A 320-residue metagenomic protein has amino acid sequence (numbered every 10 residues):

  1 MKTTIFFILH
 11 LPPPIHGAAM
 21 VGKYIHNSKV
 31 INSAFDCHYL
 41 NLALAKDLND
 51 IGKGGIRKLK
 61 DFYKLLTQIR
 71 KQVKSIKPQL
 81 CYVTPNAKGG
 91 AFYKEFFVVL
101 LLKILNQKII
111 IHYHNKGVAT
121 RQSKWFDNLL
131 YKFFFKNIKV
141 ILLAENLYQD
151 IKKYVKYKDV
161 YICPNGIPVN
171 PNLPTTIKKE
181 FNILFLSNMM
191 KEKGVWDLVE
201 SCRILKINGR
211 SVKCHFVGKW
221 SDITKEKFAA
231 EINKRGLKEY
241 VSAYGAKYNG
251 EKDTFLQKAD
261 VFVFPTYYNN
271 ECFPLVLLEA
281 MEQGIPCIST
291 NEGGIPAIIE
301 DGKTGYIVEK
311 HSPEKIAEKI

Functional and structural regions predicted by a protein language model:
F6-I8, T175-K193, L198-I204, C214-W220: Conserved donor-binding/catalytic core segment of Leloir-type glycosyltransferases
N41-A45, L186, K213-K227, A246: Glycosyltransferase donor-sugar binding loop
N86-A91, Q107-K124: A short, histidine- and acid-enriched strand-loop-helix "catalytic/donor-clamping" loop that lines the nucleotide-sugar
Y131-N172: Donor nucleotide-sugar binding/catalytic pocket of nucleotide-sugar-dependent glycosyltransferases
E226-K247: Nucleotide-activated donor-binding/catalytic signature segment of Leloir-type glycosyltransferases, i.e., the conserved
Q257-C272, I285: Acidic donor-binding loop of glycosyltransferase active sites
E282, P286-S289: Short hydrophobic beta-strand element within catalytic cores of glycosyltransferases and related nucleotide-activated
D301-G302, Y306-P313: Conserved acidic donor-binding segment of nucleotide-sugar-dependent glycosyltransferases
